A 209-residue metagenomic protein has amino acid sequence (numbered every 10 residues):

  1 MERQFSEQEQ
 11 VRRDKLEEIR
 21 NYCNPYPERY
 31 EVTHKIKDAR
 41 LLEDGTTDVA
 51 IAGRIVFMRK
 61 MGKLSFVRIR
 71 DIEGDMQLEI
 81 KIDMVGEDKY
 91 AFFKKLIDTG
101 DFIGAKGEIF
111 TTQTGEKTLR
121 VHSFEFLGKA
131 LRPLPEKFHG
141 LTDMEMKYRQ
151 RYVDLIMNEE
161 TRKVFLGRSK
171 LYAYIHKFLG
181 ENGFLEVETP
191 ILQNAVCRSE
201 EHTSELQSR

Functional and structural regions predicted by a protein language model:
M1-S204: Class II aminoacyl-tRNA synthetase catalytic cores and aaRS-like
E205-R209: Short "domain-exit" segments at the C-terminal end of structured domains
